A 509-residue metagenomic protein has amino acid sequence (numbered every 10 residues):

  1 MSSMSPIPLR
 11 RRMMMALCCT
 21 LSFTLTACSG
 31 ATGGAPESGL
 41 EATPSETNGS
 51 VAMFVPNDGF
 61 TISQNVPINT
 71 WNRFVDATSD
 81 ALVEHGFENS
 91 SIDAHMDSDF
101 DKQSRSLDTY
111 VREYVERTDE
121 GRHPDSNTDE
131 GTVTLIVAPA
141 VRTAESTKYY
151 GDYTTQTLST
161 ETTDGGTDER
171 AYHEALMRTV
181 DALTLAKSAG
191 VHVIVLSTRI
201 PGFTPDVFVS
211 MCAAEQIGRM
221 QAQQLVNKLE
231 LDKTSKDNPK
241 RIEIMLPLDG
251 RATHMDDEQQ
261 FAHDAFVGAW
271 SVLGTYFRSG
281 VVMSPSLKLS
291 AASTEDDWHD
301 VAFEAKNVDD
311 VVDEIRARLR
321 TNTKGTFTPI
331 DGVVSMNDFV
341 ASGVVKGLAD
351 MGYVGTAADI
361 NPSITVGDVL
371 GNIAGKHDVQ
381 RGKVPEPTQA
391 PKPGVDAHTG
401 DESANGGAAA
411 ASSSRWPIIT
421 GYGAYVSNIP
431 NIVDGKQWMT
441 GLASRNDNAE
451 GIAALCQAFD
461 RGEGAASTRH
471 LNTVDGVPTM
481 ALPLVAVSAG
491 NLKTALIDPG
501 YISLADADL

Functional and structural regions predicted by a protein language model:
T24-A27: C-terminal motif of bacterial Sec signal peptides marking the signal peptidase cleavage site
S29-G49, E84, T388-E402, R415-W416 (+2 more regions): Hinge/cleft segment of the Venus flytrap/periplasmic-binding protein
E37-A81, H85, S90-E120, A138-R142 (+2 more regions): Extracytoplasmic "Venus flytrap"
E46-T47, V180-L183, V209-I242, D264 (+3 more regions): Hydrophobic alpha-helical segments within soluble ligand-binding/sensing domains
N127-D152, E169-L185, S293-I429: Hydrophobic alpha-helical
Y149-E215, N428-N431: Flexible loop/hinge segments that line or gate small-molecule binding clefts
D164-E174, P201-N227, H254-F261, D434-N446: Short beta-strand elements at the ligand-binding edges of bilobed clamshell
V207-F208, R219-S284, C456, G464-N491: An alpha-beta-alpha
